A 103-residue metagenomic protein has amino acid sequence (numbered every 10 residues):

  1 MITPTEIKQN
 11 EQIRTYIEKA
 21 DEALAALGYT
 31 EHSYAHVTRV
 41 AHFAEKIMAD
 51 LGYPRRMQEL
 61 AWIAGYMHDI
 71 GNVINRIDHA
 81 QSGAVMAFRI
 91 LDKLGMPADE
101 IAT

Functional and structural regions predicted by a protein language model:
M1-T15: Non-catalytic interface/linker regions that flank or bridge core catalytic/transmembrane domains
K8, D21, A26, Q58-L60: Alpha-helical protein-protein interaction elements
Q12-E18, R56-E59: N-terminal glycine-rich anion-binding loops that anchor highly charged ligand groups
R14-K46, Y66-V73: Active-site flanking loop/helix segments enriched in acidic
A25, A49, D92: Short polybasic/polar patches that bind polyanions
Y29, E45-M48, R55, F88: Aromatic-residue detector
Y53-T103: Divalent metal-dependent catalytic cores for phosphoryl transfer on phosphate-bearing substrates
